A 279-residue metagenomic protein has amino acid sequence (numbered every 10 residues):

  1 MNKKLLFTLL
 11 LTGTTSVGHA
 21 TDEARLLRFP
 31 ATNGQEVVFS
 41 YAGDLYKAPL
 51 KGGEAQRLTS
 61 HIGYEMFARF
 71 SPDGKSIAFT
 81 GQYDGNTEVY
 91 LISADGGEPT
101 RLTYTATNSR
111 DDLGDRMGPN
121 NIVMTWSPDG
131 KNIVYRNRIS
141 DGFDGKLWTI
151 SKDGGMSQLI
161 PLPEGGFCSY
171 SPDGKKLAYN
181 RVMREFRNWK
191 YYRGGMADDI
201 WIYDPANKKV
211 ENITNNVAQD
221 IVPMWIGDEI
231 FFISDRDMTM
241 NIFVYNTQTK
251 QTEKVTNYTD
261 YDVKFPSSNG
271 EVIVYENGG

Functional and structural regions predicted by a protein language model:
L5-T14: Sec-dependent N-terminal signal peptides
S16-A20: Sec/Tat signal peptide C-region and signal peptidase I cleavage site
T21-D22, S40-Y46, S60-E65, T80-Y90 (+11 more regions): A flexible loop/linker signature enriched in serine peptidases of the S9 family
D22-L50: Mature N-terminal segment immediately following signal peptide/propeptide cleavage in secreted/periplasmic
T32-G34, P72-D73, P128-D129, P172-D173 (+2 more regions): Residue-level detector of Asp-centered blade-edge/turn motifs that repeat once per structural unit in beta-propeller
